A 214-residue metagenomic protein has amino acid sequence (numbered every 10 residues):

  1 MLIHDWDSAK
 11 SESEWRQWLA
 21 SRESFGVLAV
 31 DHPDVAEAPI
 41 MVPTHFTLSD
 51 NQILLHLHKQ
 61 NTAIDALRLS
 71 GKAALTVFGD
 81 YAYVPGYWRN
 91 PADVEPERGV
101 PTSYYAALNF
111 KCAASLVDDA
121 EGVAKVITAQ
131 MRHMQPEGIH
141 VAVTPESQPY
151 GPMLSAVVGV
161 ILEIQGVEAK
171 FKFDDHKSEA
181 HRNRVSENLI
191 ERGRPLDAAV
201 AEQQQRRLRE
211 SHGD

Functional and structural regions predicted by a protein language model:
M1-D214: Binding-site signature for planar aromatic cofactors or substrates
